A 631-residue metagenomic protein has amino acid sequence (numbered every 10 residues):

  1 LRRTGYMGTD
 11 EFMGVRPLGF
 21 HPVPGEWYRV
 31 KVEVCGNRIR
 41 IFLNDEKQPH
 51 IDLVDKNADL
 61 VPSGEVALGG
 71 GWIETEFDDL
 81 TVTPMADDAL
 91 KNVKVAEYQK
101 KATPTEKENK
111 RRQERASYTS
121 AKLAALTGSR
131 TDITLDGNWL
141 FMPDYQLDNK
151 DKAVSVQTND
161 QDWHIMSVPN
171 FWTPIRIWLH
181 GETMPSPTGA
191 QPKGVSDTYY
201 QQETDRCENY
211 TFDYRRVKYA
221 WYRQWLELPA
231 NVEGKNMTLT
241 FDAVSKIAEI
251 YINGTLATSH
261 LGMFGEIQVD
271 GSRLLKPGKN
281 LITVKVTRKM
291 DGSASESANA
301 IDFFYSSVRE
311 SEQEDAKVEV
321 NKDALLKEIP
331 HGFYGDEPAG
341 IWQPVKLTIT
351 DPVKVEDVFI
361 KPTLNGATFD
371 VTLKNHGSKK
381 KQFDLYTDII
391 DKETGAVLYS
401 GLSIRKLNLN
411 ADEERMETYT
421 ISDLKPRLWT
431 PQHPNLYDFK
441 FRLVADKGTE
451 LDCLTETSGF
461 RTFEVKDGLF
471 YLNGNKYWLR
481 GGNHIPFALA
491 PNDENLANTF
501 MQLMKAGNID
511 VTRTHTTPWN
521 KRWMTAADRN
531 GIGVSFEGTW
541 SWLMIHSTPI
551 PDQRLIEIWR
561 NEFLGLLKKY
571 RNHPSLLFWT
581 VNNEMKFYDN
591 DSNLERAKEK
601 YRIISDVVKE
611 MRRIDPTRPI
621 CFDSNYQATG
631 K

Functional and structural regions predicted by a protein language model:
L1-G5, K91-T240, V320-Q343: Extended carbohydrate-recognition surfaces in non-catalytic/accessory domains of CAZymes and lectin-like proteins
L1-T103: Extracellular glycan-recognition regions
R16-P22, V66-A67, Y210-Y214, Q224 (+4 more regions): Beta-strand-rich interaction surfaces with strong enrichment in secreted/lumenal proteins
K47, L53, W72, A121 (+8 more regions): Accessory beta-strand-rich segments of carbohydrate-active enzymes
P174-L228, V232-T240, S245-I252, T258 (+9 more regions): Active-site-adjacent substrate/metal-binding segments within catalytic domains of carbohydrate-active enzymes
R273-K279, T372-E464: Extended acidic/polar, glycine-enriched regions that form or flank non-catalytic beta-rich accessory modules
I349-S378: Surface beta-strand/loop "capping" patches
D591-K631: Extracellular glycoside hydrolase catalytic/binding regions
